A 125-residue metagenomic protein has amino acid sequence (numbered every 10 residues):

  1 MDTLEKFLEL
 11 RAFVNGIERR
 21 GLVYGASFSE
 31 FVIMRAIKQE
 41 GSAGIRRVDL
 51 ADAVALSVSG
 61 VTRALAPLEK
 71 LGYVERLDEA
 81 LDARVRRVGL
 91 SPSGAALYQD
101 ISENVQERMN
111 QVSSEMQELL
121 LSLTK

Functional and structural regions predicted by a protein language model:
M1-Y24, L71-Y73: N-terminal leader segment of winged-helix/HTH proteins
L8, V32-R35, Q99: A cross-family signal for key residues in well-ordered alpha-helices that form functional helical elements
N15-S57: N-terminal helix-turn-helix DNA-binding core of bacterial DNA-binding proteins
R47, L65-A66: Short, hydrophobic-biased segments on the C-terminal half of alpha helices that form "recognition helices"
A66-T124: Charged, amphipathic alpha-helical coiled-coil/dimerization segments
